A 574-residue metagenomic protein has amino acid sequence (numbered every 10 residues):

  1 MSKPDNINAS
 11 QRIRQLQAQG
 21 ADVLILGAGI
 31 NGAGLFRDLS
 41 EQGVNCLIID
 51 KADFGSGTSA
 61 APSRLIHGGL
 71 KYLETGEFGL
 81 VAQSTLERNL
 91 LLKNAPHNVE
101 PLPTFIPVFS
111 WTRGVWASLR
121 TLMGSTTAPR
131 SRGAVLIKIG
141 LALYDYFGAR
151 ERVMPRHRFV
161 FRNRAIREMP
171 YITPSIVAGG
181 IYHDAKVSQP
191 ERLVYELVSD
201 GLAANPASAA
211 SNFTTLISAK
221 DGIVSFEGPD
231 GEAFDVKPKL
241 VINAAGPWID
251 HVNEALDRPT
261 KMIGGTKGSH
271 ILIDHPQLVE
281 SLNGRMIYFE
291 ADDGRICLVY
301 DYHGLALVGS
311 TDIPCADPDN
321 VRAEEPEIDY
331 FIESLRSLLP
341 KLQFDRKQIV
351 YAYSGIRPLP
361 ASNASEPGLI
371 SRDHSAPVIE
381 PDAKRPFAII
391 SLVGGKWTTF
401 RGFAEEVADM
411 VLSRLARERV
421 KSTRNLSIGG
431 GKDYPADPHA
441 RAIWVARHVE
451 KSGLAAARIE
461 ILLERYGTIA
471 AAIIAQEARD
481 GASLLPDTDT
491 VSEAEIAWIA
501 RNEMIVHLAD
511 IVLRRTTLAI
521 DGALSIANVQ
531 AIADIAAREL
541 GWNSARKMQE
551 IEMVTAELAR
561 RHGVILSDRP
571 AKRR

Functional and structural regions predicted by a protein language model:
M1-V23, D38-E41: Extreme N-terminal leader/targeting segments of oxidoreductases
I25-L26, V236-G246: Short hydrophobic core segments
A28-G29, K51: Glycine-rich Rossmann-fold phosphate-binding loop(s) that bind the pyrophosphate of adenine dinucleotide cofactors
S40-A60: Glycine-rich FAD pyrophosphate-binding loop
R64-E168, C297: Dinucleotide-binding Rossmann-like beta1-alpha1 core, especially the glycine-rich loop that anchors the ADP
G180-I223, E227-K239: Helical element adjacent to the flavin cofactor pocket in flavoenzyme catalytic cores
R192-E196, P259-L307, I313-L524, N528 (+1 more regions): C-terminal catalytic lobe of FAD-dependent flavoproteins
N243-R258: Flavin (primarily FAD) binding-site architecture
